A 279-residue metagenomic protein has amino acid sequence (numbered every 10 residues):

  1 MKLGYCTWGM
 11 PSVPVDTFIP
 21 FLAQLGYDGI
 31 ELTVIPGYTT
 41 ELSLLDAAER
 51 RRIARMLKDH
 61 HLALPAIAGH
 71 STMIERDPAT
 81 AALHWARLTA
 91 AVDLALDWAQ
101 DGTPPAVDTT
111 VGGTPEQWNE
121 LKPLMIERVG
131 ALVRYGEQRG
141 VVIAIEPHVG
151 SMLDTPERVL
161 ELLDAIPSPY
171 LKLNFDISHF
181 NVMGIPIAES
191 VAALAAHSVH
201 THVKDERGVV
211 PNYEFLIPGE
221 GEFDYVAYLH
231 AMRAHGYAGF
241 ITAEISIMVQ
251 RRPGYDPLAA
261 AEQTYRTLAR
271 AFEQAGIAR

Functional and structural regions predicted by a protein language model:
M1-G4, P11-D28, R51-R52, K58-H61 (+4 more regions): Histidine-acidic metal/acid-base catalytic patches
Y5-C6, T39-E41, P78-A79, W118-E120 (+4 more regions): Short, contiguous strand/loop micro-motifs
C6-M10, T33-G37, G69-T72, G112-T114 (+4 more regions): Active-site beta-loop-alpha junctions enriched in small/polar residues
W8, D28-G29, A66-I67, A131 (+2 more regions): Short, flexible segments with low predicted structural confidence
G9, L44, A82, K122-P123 (+3 more regions): Residue-level marker of alpha-helix boundaries and capping positions
D16-T17, R51, R55-A63, M73-K172 (+2 more regions): Active-site acidic/histidine proton-transfer and metal-coordination neighborhood in alpha/beta enzyme cores
E31, A66-A68, D108, A144 (+2 more regions): Conserved beta-strand positions in the central sheet of alpha/beta enzyme cores
T33-A54, G113-E116: Glycine-rich, proline-tolerant flexible connector loops at the mouths of alpha/beta enzymes
